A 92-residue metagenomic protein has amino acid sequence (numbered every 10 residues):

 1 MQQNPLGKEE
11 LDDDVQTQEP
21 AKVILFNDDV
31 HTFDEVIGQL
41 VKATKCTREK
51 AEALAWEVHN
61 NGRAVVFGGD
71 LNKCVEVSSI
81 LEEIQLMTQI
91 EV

Functional and structural regions predicted by a protein language model:
M1-V92: Terminal domain-initiation and capping elements
